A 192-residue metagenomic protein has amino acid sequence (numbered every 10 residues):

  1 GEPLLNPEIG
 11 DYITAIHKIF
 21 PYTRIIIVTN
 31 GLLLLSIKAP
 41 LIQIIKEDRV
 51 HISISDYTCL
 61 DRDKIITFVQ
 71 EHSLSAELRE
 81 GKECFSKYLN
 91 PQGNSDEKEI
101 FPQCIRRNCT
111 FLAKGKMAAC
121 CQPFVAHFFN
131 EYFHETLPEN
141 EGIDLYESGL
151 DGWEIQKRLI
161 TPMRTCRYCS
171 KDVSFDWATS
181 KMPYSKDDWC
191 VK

Functional and structural regions predicted by a protein language model:
G1-P102: Conserved glycine-rich "GG(E/T)P / GGGxP" loop and the immediately following alpha-helix in the radical SAM core
I19-F20, D48-H51, L74-E77, Y132-H134 (+2 more regions): Short, surface-exposed linear patches
Q70-G81, Q122-D176: C-terminal accessory region of radical SAM enzymes
E99, T161-R164, S185: Disulfide-bonded cysteine motifs in exported proteins
I105-N108: Short loop/turn microsegments at loop-to-beta-strand junctions
F111-L112: Short, acidic, Ser/Thr-enriched surface-loop or helix-capping motifs
M117-A118: Hydrophobic "anchor" residues
C169-K192: Radical SAM enzyme core and accessory elements
